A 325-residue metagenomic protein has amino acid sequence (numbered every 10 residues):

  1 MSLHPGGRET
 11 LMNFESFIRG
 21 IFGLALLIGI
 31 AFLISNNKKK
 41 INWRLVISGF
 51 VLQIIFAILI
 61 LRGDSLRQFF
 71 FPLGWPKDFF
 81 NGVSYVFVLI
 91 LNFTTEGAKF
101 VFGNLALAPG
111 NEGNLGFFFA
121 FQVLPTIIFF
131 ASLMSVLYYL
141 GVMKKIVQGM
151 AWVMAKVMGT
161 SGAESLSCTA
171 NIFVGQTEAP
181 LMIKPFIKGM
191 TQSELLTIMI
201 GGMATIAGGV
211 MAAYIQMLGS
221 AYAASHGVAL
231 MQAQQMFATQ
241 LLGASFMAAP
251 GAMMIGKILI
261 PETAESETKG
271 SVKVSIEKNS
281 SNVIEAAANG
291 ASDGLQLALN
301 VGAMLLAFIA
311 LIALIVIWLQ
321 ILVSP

Functional and structural regions predicted by a protein language model:
L11, R67-T126: Interfacial loop/helix-cap signal at membrane boundaries in integral membrane proteins
N13-L24, Q122: Structural signature of hydrophobic alpha-helical transmembrane segments
L24-I34, G49-R62, I127-V136, T205-Q216 (+2 more regions): Hydrophobic core segments of alpha-helical transmembrane domains in multi-pass membrane transport and ion-translocation
L33-N37, L105-L115, M154-A155, A179-G189 (+1 more regions): Cytosolic juxtamembrane amphipathic/interface segments immediately preceding and feeding into a transmembrane helix
A155-L218, V283, A287: Alpha-helical membrane segments and immediately flanking helix-loop junctions that form or couple to the substrate/ion
I206-T239: Transmembrane helix-loop junctions at the membrane interface of multipass transporters and ion channels
F246-L299: Long, contiguous bundles of hydrophobic transmembrane helices that form the permeation core of multi-pass
S292-P325: Transmembrane helical segments that form the transport core of multi-pass membrane transport proteins
